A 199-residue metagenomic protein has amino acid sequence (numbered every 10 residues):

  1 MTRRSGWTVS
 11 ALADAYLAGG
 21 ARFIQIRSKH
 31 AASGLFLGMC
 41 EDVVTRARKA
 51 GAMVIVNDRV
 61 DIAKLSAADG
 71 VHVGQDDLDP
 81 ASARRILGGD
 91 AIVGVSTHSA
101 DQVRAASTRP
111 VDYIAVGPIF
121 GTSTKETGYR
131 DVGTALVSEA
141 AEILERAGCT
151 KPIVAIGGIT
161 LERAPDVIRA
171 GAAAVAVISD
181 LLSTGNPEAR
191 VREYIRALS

Functional and structural regions predicted by a protein language model:
M1-P80, R85-Y113, Y129, A135 (+5 more regions): Conserved N-terminal beta1-alpha1 strand-loop-helix module at the mouth
A67, P118-F120: Active-site beta->alpha loop and helix N-cap motifs at the rims of alpha/beta catalytic domains
T124: Active-site rim beta-loop-alpha module in soluble metabolic enzymes
